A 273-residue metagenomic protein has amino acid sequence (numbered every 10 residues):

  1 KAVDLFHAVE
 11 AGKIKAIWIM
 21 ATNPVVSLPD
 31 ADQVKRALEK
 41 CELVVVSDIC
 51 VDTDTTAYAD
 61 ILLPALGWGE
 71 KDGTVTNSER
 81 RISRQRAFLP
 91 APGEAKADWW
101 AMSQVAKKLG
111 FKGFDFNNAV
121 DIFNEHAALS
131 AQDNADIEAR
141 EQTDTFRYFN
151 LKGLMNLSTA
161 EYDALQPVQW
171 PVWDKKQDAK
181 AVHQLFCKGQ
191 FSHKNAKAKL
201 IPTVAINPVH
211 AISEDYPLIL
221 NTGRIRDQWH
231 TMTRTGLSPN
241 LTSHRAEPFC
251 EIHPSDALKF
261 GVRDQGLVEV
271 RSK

Functional and structural regions predicted by a protein language model:
K1-A139, G223-K273: Non-catalytic alpha/beta scaffold blocks inside enzyme catalytic domains
F123-N240: Long, low-complexity segments enriched in small/aliphatic residues
